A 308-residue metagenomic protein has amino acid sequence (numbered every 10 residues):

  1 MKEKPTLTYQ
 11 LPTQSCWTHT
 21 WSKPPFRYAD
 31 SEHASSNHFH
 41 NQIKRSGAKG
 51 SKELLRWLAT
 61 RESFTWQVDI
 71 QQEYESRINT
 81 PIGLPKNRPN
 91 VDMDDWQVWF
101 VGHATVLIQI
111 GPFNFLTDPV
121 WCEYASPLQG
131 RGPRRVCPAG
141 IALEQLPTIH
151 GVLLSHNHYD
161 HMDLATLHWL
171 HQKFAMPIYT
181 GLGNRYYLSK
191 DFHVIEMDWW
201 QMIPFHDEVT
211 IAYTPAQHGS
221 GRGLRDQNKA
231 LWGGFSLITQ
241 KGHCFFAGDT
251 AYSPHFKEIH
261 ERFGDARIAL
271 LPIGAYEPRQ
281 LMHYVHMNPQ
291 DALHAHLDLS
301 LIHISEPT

Functional and structural regions predicted by a protein language model:
M1-Q145, I238-F246, R267-I268, I273-G274: Metallo-beta-lactamase
F64-M93, T180-G242: Metallo-beta-lactamase
Q97-W99, R131-A139, H161, D226 (+2 more regions): Short gly/ser/thr-rich secondary-structure transition/capping motifs
P119-W121, N157, G183, A216-Q217 (+2 more regions): Active-site metal-binding loops of divalent metal-dependent hydrolases
G130-Y179, G264-L270, G274: Active-site metal-binding motif and surrounding structural segment of the metallo-beta-lactamase
A165, H218-D298: Active-site-proximal loop/helix segments of hydrolase catalytic cores
M176-G183, S305: Short internal beta-strands
S300-T308: Residue-level detector of conserved catalytic or cofactor/ligand-binding positions in enzyme active sites
